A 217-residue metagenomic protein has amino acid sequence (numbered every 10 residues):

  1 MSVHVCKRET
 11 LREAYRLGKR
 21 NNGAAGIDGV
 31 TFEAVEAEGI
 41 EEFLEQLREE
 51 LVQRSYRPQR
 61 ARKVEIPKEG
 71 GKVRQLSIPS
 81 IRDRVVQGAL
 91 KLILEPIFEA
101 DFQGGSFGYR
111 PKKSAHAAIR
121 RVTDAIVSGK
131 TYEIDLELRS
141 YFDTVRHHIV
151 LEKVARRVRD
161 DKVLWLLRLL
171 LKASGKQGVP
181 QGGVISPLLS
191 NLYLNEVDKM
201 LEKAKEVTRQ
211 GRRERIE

Functional and structural regions predicted by a protein language model:
M1-E41: Non-catalytic, polymerase-adjacent accessory regions of viral genome-replication enzymes
R8, R12, L51, K72-V73 (+1 more regions): Non-catalytic regulatory/linker segments of enzymes
A14-G18, A89, L166-L171: Short alpha-helical scaffolding segments that buttress acidic/His motifs in well-ordered protein cores
I27, I81, L92, L136-L138: Residues immediately flanking
F43-Q46, E50-E65, E69, D101-E217: Conserved polymerase palm-domain catalytic core
Q75-S80: Conserved phosphate-binding loops in nucleotide/dinucleotide-binding enzymes
R82-A89, T123: Duplex nucleic acid-engaging cores and interfaces of nucleic-acid transaction enzymes
